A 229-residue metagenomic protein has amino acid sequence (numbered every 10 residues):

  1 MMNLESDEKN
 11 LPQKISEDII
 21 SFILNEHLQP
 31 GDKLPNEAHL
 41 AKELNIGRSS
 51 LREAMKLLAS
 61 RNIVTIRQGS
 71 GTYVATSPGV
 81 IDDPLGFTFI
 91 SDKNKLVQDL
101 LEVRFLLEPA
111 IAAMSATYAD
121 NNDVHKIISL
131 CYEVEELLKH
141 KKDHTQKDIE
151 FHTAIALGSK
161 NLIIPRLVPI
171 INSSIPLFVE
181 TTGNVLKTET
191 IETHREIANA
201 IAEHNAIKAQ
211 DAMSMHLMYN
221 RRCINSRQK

Functional and structural regions predicted by a protein language model:
M1-L106, A113: Short linear motifs at protein or domain termini
M1-M2, I207-K229: C-terminal effector-binding regulatory domain of bacterial HTH transcription factors
I20-N25, A156, A198, S214: Solvent-exposed, non-membrane alpha-helical residues enriched in polar/charged side chains
D82-L85, I175, V179-G183, R221-Q228: Short amphipathic alpha-helical interaction/hinge segments
L100-F178, E192-H194, K208-Y219: Conserved amphipathic alpha-helical segments that form helical-bundle/coiled-coil interaction surfaces
V185-E189: Short helix-capping and inter-helix turn/linker motifs at the boundaries of alpha-helical repeat units
